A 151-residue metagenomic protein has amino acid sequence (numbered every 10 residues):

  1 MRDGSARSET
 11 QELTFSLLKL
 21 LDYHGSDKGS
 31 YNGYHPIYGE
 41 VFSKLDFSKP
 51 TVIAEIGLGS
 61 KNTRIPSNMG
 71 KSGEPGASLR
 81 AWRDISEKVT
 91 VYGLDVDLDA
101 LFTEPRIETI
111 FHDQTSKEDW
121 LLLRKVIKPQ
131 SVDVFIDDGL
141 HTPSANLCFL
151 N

Functional and structural regions predicted by a protein language model:
M1-I136, L140-N151: A short alpha-helical cap/connector motif
